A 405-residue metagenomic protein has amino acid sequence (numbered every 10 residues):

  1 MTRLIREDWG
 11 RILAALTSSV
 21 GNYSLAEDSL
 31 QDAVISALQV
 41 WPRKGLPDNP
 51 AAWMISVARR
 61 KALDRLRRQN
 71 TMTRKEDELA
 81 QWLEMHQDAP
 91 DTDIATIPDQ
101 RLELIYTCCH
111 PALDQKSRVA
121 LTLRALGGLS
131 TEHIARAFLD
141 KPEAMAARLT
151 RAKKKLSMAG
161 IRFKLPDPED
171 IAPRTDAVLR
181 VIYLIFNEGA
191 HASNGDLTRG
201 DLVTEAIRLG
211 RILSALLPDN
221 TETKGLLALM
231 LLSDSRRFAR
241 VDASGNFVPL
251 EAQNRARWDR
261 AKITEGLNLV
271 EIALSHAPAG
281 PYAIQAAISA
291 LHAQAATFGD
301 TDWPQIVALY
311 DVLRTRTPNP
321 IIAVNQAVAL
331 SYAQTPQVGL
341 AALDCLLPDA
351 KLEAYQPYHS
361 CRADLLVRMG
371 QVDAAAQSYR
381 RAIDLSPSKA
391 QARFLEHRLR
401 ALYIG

Functional and structural regions predicted by a protein language model:
M1-A14, S24, A172-R180, L184: A short, charge-rich alpha-helical start-of-domain segment used by transcription regulators
M1-R3, L13-D32, V40-D48, K141-E143 (+1 more regions): Short, charged helix-capping/linker segments at alpha-helix termini
V34-I35, D48-R68, T73-D77, K153: Σ70-family region 2.3-2.4 aromatic/basic alpha-helix that recognizes the −10 promoter and nucleates DNA melting
Q69, D77-K116, A125-T131, D140-L309: Amphipathic helix-loop-helix modules that constitute alpha-helical solenoid scaffolds
A120-L121: A short pre-motif secondary-structure segment
D234, T297-D300, A333, M369 (+1 more regions): Structural motif corresponding to the intra-repeat A-B loop/turn of tetratricopeptide repeats
